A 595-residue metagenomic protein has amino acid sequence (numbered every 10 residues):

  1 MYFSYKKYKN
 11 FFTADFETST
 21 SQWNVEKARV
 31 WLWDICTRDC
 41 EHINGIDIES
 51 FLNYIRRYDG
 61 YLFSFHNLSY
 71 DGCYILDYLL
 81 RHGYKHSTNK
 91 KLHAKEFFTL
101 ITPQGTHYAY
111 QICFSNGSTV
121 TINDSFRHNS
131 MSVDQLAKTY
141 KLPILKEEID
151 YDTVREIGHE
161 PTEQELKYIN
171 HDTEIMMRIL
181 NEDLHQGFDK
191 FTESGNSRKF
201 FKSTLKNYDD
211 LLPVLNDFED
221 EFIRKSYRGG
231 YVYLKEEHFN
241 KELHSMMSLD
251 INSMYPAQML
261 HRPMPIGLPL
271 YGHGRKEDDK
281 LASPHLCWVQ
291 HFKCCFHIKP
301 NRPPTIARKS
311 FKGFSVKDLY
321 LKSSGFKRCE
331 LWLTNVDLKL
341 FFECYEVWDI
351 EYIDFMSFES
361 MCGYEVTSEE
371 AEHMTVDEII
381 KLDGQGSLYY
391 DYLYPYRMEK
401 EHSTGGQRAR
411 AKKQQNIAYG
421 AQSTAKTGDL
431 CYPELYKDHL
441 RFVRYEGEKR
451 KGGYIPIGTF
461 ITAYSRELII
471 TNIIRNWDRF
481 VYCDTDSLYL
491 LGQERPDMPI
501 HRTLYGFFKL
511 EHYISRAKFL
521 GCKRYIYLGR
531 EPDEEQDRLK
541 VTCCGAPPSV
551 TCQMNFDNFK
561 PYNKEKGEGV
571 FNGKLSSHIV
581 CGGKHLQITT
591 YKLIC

Functional and structural regions predicted by a protein language model:
S4-K7, K27-W31, T37-C595: Conserved acidic
Y8-T20, M247-L249: Two-metal-ion RNase H-like nuclease active-site motif
A14-R29, Q415: An active-site-proximal beta-strand-loop segment
